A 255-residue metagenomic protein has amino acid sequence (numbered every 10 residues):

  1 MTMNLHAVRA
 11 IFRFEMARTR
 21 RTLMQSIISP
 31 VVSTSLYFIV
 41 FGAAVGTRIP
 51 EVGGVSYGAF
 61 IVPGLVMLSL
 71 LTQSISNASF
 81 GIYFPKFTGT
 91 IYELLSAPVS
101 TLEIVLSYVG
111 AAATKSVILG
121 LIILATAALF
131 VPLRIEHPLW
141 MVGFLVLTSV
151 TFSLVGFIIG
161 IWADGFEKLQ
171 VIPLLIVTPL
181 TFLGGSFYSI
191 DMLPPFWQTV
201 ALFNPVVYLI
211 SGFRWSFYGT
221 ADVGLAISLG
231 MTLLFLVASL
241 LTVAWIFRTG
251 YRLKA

Functional and structural regions predicted by a protein language model:
M1-P138, G143-A255: Hydrophobic transmembrane alpha-helices and immediately adjacent juxtamembrane helices of multi-pass inner-membrane
